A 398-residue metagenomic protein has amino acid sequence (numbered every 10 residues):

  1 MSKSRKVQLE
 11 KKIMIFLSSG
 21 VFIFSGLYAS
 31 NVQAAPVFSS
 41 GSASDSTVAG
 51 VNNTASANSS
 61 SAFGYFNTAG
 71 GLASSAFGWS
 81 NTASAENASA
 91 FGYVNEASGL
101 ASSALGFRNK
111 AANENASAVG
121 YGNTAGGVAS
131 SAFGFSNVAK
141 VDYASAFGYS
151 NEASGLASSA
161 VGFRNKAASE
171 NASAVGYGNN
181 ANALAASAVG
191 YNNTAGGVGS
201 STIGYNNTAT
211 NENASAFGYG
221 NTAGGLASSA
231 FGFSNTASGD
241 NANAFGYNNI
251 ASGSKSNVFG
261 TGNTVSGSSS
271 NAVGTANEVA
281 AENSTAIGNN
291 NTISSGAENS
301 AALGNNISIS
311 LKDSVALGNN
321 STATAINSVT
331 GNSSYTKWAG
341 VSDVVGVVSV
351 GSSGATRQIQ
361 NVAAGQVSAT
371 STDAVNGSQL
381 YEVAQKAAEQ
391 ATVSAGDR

Functional and structural regions predicted by a protein language model:
M1-R398: Primarily extracellular Gram-negative trimeric autotransporter adhesin
